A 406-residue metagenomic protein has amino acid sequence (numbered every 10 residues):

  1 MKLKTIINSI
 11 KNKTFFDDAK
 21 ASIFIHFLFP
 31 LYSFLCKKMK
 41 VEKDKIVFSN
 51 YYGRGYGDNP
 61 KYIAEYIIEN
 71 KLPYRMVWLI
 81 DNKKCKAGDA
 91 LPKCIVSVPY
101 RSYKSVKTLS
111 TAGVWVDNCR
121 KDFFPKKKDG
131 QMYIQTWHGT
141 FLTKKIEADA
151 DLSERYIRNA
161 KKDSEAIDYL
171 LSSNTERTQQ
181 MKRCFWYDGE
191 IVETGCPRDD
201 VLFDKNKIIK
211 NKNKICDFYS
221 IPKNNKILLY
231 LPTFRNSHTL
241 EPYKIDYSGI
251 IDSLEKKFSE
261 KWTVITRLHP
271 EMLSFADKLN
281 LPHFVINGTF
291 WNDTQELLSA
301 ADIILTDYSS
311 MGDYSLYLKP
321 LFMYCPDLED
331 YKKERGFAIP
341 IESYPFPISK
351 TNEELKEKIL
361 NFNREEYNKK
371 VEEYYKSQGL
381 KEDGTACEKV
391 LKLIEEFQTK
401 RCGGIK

Functional and structural regions predicted by a protein language model:
M1-L3, N8, C36, K207 (+1 more regions): C-terminal amphipathic helix plus adjacent low-complexity, charged tail appended to glycosyltransferase catalytic
N8-K11, F15-Y32, T140-L152, Y156-L240 (+2 more regions): A nucleotide-sugar donor-handling region in carbohydrate enzymes
F29-G53, T233: Nucleotide-activated donor-dependent transferases that construct or modify glycoconjugates
K45-N206: Active-site and donor-binding regions of nucleotide-sugar-utilizing enzymes
G57-Y66, P197-K278, S349, E382 (+1 more regions): Conserved catalytic-core segment of nucleotide-activated headgroup transferases in glycan assembly
V98-G113, P270-D313: Donor nucleotide-activated moiety binding/catalytic core segment of transferases that use nucleotide-activated donors
W115-W137, F141-K144, W291-E334: A donor-sugar binding/catalytic signature common to diverse glycosyltransferases and related nucleotide-sugar
Y308-Q378: Catalytic binding pocket for nucleotide-activated donors in carbohydrate/polymer assembly enzymes
